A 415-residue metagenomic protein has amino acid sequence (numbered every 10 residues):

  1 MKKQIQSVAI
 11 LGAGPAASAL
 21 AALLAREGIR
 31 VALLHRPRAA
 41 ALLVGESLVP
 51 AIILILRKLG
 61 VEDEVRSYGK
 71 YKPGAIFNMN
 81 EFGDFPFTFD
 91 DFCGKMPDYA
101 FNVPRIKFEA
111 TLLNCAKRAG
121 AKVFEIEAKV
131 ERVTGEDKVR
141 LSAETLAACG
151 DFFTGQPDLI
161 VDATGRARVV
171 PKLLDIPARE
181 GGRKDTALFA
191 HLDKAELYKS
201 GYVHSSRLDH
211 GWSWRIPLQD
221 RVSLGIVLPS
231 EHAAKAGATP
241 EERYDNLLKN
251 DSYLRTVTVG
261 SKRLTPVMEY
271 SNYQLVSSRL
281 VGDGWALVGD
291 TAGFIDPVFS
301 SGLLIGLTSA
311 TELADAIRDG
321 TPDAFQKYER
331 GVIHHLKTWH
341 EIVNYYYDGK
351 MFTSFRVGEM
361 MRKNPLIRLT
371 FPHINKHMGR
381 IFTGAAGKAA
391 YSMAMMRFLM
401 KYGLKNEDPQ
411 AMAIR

Functional and structural regions predicted by a protein language model:
K2-G14: Beta1/beta-strand and adjacent pyrophosphate-binding region of the FAD-binding site in flavoprotein oxidoreductases
A17-S18: N-terminal Rossmann-fold NAD(P) dinucleotide-binding loop
A25-V44: Glycine-rich FAD pyrophosphate-binding loop
L43-N80: N-terminal FAD cofactor-binding segment of flavoenzymes
Y68, H232-E329: FAD/FMN-dependent oxidoreductases across multiple families
C93-N114, A234-A238: Short beta-strand to alpha-helix junction loop
C115-Y253: Predominantly flavin-linked oxidoreductase catalytic cores and closely associated redox partners
D315-R415: C-terminal helical "tail/cap" subdomain of flavin- and related membrane-associated enzymes
